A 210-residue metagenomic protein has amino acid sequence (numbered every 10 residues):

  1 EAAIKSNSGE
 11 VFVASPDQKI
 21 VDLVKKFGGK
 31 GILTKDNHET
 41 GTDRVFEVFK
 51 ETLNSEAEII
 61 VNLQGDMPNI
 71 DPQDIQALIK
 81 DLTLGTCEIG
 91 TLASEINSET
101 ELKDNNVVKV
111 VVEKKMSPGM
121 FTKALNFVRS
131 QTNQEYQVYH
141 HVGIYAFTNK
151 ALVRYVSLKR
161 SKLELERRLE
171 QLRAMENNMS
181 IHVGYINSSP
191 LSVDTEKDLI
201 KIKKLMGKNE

Functional and structural regions predicted by a protein language model:
E1-V11, D22-F27, E176-N177: A short, N-terminal amphipathic alpha-helix
S8, S55-A57, L84-E88, M179: Short, high-confidence coil segments that cap the C-terminus of an alpha-helix and link into the following beta-strand
V11-V13, I60, G90, A124 (+1 more regions): Hydrophobic/aromatic residues located in beta-strands of well-ordered beta-sheets within soluble catalytic
F12, Q18-A77: Short phosphate-binding loop-to-helix
S15-P16, I70, F147, D194: A conserved hydrophobic position in a structured secondary element of the catalytic/binding core that shapes
I70-S161: Conserved core of the sugar-phosphate nucleotidyltransferase
V138-E210: Conserved alpha/beta core of the MobA/IspD/sugar-nucleotide pyrophosphorylase nucleotidyltransferase superfamily
